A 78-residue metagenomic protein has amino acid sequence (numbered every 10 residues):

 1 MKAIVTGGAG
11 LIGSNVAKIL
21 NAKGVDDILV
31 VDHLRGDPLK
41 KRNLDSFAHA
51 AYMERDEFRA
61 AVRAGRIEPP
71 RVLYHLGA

Functional and structural regions predicted by a protein language model:
M1-A78: N-terminal Rossmann-like NAD(P)+-binding domain of SDR-like oxidoreductases, especially those catalyzing
